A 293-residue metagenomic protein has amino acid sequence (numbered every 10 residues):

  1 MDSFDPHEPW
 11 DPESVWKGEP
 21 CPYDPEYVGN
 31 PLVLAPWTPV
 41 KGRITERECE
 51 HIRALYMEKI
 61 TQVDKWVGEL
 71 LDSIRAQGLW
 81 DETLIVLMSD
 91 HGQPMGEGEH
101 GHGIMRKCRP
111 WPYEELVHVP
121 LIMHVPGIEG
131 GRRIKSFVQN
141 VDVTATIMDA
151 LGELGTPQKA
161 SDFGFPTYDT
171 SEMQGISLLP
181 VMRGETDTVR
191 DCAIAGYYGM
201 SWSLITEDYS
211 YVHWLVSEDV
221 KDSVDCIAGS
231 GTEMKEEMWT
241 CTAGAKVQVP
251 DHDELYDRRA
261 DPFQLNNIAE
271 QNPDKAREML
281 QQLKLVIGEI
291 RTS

Functional and structural regions predicted by a protein language model:
M1-D5, M57, L84-S89, I122-M123 (+2 more regions): Short beta-strand segments
D2-L55, P94-G101, D274: Active-site His/acidic residue clusters
S3-E8, R43-I44, H91-P94, G101 (+6 more regions): Short, solvent-exposed loop/turn segments at secondary-structure junctions
D11-Y23, S73-Q139: Histidine-centered active-site microenvironments of extracellular/periplasmic hydrolases and transferases
G29-T83, A150: A long, amphipathic alpha-helix that forms part of the scaffold/cap immediately adjacent to metal-dependent active
E50-Q62, M105-V119, I128-T146, L151 (+3 more regions): A short beta-strand-to-alpha-helix junction
E82-T83, Q93-M95, G131-T206, R277-Q281: Polar, surface-exposed loop/tail segments that function as active-site lids or cofactor/substrate-recognition elements
E114, G196-A269, K275: C-terminal, low-complexity/hydrophilic appendages and adjacent surface loops of extracellular/periplasmic anionic
